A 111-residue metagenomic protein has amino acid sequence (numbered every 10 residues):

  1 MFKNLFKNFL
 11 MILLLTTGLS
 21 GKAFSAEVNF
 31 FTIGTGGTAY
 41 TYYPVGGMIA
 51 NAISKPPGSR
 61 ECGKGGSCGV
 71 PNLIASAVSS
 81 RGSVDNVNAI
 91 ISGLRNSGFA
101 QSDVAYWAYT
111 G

Functional and structural regions predicted by a protein language model:
M1-L10: Bacterial N-terminal signal peptides that target proteins for export
F9-L19: Sec-dependent N-terminal signal peptides of Gram-positive bacterial secreted proteins and lipoproteins
L19-S25: Sec/Tat signal peptide C-region and signal peptidase I cleavage site
A26-G111: Short, glycine-/small- and polar/acidic-enriched structural segments that line small-molecule recognition paths
